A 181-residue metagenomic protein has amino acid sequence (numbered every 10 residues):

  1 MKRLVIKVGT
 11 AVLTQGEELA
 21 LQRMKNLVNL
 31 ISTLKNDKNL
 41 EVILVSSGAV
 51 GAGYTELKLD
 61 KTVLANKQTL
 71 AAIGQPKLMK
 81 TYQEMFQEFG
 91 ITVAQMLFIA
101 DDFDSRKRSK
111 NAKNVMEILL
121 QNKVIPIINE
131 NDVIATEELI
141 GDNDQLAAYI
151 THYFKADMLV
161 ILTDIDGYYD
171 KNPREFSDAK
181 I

Functional and structural regions predicted by a protein language model:
M1-I181: Nucleotide/pyrophosphate-binding catalytic subdomain
